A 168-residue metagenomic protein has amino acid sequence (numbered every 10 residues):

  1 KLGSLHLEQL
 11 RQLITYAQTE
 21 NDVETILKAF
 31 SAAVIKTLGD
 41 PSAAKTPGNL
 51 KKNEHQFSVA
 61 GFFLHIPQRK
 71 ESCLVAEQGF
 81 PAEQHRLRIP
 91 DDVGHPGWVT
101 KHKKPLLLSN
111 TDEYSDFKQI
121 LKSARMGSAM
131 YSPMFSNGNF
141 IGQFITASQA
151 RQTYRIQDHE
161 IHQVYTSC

Functional and structural regions predicted by a protein language model:
K1, H85, S115-K118, A147-V164: Regulatory loop-to-helix N-cap segments in sensory/regulatory domains that couple ligand/signal detection
K1, T37, K101-L107, N137 (+1 more regions): Signal-transmission/dimerization alpha-helices at domain junctions
K1-A29, K36: Signal-transmission linkers at sensory-effector interfaces
T25, A32-I66, S72: Short, hydrophobic-rich beta-strand element in sensory/regulatory alpha-beta domains
H65-Q119: Regulatory sensory and allosteric helical modules in signal-transduction proteins and certain transcription factors
Q68-R69, F135-F140, Q149, E160: Flexible loop/coil segments at beta-strand boundaries within sensory signal-transduction domains
G79-F80, G127, Q143-T153: Short beta-strand-to-loop transition segments that serve as allosteric relay/switch motifs in sensory/regulatory domains
G127-F135: A short, aliphatic-rich beta-strand micro-motif
